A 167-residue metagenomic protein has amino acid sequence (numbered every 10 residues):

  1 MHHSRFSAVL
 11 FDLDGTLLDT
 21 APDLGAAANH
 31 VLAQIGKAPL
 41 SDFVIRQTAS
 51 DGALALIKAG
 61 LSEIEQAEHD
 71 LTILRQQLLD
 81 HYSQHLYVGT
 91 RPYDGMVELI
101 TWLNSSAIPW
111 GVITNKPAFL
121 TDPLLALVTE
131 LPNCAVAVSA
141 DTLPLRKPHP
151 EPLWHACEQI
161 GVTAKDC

Functional and structural regions predicted by a protein language model:
H2-E98, S106, P117-F119, L127-L131: N-terminal helical cap/lid subdomain that shapes the substrate entry/recognition surface in HAD-like hydrolases
H2-S4, S105-I108, I160-D166: Glycine-rich phosphate-binding loop signature in dinucleotide/nucleotide-binding domains
V88-R91, P117-C167: Substrate-recognition "cap/lid" segment bordering the active-site pocket of phosphatases
